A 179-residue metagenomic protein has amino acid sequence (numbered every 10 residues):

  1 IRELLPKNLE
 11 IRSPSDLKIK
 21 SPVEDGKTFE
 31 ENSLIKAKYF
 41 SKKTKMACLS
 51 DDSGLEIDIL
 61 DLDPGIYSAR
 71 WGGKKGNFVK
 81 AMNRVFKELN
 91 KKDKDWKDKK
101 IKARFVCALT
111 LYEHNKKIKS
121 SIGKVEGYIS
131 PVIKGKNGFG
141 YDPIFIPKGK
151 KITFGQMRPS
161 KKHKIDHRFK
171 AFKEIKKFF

Functional and structural regions predicted by a protein language model:
R2-F179: Anionic-ligand binding patches
